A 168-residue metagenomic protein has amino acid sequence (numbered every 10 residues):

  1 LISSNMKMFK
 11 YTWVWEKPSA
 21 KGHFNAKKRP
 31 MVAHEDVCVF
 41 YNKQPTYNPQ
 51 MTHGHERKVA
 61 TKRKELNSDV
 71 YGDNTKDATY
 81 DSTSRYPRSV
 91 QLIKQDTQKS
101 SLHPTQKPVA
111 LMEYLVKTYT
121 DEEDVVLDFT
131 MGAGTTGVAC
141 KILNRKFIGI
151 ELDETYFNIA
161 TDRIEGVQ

Functional and structural regions predicted by a protein language model:
L1-G149, T155-I159: Core catalytic lobe of class I
T161-Q168: Short, conserved SAM-binding/catalytic segment of Class I S-adenosyl-L-methionine-dependent methyltransferases
